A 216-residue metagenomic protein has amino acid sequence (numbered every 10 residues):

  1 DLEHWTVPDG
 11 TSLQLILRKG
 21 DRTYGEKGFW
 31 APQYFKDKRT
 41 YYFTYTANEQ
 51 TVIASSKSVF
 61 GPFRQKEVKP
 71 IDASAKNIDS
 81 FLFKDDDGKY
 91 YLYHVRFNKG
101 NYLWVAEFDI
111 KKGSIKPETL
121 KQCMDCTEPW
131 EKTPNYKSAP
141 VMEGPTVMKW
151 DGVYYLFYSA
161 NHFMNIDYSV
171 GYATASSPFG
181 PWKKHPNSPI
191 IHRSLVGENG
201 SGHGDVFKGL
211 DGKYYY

Functional and structural regions predicted by a protein language model:
D1-Y216: Carbohydrate-active catalytic/glycan-binding domains of CAZyme proteins, especially the secreted or lumenal ectodomains
